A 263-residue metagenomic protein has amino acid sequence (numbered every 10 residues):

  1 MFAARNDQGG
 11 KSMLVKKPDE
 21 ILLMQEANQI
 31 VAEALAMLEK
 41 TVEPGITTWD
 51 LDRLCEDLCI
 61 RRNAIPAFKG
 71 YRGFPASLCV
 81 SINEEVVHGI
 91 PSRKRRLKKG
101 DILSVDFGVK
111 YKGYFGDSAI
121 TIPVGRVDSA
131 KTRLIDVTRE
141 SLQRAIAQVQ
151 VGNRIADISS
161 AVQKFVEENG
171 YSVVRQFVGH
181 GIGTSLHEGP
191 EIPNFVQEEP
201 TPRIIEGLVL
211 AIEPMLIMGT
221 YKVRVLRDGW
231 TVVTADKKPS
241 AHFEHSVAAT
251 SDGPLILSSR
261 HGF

Functional and structural regions predicted by a protein language model:
F2-F263: Active-site neighborhoods and metal-handling regions in enzymes and metal-associated proteins
